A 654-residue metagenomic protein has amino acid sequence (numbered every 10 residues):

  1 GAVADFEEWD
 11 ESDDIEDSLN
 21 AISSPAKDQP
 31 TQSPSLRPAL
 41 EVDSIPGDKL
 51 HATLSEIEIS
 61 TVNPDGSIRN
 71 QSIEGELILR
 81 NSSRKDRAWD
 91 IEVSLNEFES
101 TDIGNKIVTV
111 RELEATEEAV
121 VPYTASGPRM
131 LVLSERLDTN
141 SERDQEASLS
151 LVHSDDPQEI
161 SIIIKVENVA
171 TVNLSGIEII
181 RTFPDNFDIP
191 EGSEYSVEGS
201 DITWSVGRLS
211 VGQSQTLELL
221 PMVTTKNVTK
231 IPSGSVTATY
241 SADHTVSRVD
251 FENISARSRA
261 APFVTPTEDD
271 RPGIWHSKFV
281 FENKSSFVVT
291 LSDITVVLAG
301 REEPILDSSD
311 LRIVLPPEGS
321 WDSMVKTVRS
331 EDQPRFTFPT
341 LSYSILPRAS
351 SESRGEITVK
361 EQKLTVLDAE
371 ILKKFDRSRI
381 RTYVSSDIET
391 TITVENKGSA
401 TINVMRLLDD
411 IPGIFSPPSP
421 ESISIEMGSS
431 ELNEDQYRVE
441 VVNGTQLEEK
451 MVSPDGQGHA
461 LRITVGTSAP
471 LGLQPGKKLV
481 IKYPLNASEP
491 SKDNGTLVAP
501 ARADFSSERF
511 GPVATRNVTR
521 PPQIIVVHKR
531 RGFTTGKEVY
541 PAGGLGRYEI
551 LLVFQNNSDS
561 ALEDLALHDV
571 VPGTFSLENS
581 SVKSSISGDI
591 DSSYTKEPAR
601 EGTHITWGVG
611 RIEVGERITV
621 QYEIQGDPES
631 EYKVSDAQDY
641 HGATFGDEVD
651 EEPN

Functional and structural regions predicted by a protein language model:
G1-A2: Elongated alpha-helical scaffolds
S12-G199, T203-R271, W275, D293-T295 (+5 more regions): Intrinsically disordered, low-complexity Ser/Thr/Pro/Gly-rich interaction regions that scaffold/cooperate
E56-D65, R69-S83, V152-S175, P266-V288 (+2 more regions): Short beta-strand elements of extracellular/lumenal beta-sandwich folds
N63-D65, S150-S154, G207, T267-D269 (+6 more regions): Outer-membrane beta-barrel proteins
T101-D144, S175-S214, S286-K326, N403 (+3 more regions): A surface/secretory-pathway sequence property marking extracellular, secreted, or lumenal proteins enriched
Y123, P157-I163, E167, V206-T245 (+4 more regions): Low-complexity, intrinsically disordered segments enriched in Ser/Thr together with acidic residues
M222-K226, P266-E268, S277-N283, S323-S344 (+13 more regions): Extended non-catalytic domains of envelope/secretory-pathway proteins
L372-R379, I423-I425, T534-V539, K583-S584: Short, solvent-exposed loop/edge segments of extracellular or virion-exposed proteins
